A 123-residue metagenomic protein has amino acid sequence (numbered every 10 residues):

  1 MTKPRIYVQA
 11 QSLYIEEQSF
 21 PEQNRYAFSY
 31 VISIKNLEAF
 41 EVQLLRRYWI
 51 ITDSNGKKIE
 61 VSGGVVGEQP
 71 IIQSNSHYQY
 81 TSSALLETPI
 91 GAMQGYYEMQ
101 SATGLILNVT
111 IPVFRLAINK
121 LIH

Functional and structural regions predicted by a protein language model:
M1-R25: Low-complexity, acidic Ser/Thr/Pro/Gly-rich terminal tails and inter-domain linkers that flank the onset of structured
Y26-V31: Short, solvent-exposed loop/turn segments enriched in Ser/Thr/Gly
S33, Y48-I50, Y96-E98: Residue-level detector of beta-strand face positions
I34-E38: Asparagine-centered strand-capping/turn motif at beta-strand->loop junctions
F40-K58: Short acidic, flexible loop segments centered on an aromatic residue
I59-I90: Intrinsically disordered, low-complexity Pro/Gly/Ser/Thr-rich segments with frequent PxxP/GP/PP motifs and embedded
L85-H123: Terminal connector regions
